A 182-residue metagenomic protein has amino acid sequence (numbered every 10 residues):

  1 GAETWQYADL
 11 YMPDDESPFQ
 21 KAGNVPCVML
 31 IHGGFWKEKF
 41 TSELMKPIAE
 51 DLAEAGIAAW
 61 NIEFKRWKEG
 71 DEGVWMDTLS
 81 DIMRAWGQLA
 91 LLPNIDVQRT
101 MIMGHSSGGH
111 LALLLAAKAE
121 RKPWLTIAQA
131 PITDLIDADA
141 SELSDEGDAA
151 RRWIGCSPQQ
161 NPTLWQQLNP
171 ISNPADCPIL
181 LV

Functional and structural regions predicted by a protein language model:
G1-K21: N-terminal cap/lid segment of alpha/beta-hydrolase-fold proteins
G23-G33: Short beta-strand element of the alpha/beta-hydrolase
C27, A53-E63: A fold-wide structural signal in alpha/beta-hydrolase
L30, W36-K37, W67, D134: Active-site loop signature of alpha/beta-hydrolase-fold enzymes
K39-A49, W60-V97: Catalytic nucleophile-loop/oxyanion-hole region of alpha/beta-hydrolase and closely related hydrolase-like folds
R84-L143: Primarily recognizes the serine-hydrolase "nucleophile elbow" in alpha/beta-hydrolase and SGNH/GDSL folds
D137-I171: Mobile cap/lid helix-loop segments that gate and shape the active-site cleft of serine hydrolases
L181-V182: Short beta-strand/loop motif that positions the catalytic acidic residue of the alpha/beta-hydrolase fold
